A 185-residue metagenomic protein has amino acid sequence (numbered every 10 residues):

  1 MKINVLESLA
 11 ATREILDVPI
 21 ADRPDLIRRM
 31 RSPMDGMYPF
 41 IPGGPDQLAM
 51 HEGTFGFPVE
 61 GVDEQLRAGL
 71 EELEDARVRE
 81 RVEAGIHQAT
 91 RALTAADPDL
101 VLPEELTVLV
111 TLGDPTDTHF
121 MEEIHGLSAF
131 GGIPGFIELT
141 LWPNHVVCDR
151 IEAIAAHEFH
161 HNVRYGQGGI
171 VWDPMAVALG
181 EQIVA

Functional and structural regions predicted by a protein language model:
M1-R67, E71-R77: N-terminal low-structure segments adjacent to metalloprotease catalytic domains across cellular compartments
G69-P134: Auxiliary, metal-adjacent structural segments of Zn-dependent hydrolase domains
D75, R79, D149, A178: Flexible, glycine- and charge-enriched loops at secondary-structure boundaries
E104-L106, R150-E152, L179-I183: Alpha-helical scaffolds flanking conserved acidic
L112-T116, W142-V146, H161, G168-I170: Short acidic/polar capping segments at secondary-structure boundaries
L139-A155: Short pre-active-site segment immediately N-terminal to the catalytic Zn-binding motif
A153-G166: Active-site recognition of the HExxH zinc-binding catalytic motif
Y165-V184: Post-HEXXH active-site segment of zinc metalloproteases
